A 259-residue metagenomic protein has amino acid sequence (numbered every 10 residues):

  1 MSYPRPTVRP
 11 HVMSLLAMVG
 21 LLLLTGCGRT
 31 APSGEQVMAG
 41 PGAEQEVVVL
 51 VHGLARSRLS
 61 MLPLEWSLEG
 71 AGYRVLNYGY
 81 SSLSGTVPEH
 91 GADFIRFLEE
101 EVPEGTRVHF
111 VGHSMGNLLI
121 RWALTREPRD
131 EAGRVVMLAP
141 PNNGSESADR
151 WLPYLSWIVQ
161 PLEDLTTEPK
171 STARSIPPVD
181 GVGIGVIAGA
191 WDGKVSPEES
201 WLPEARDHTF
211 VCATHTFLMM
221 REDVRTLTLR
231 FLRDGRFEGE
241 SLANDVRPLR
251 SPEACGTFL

Functional and structural regions predicted by a protein language model:
S2, T7-R9, L118, S196 (+1 more regions): Poly-acidic low-complexity segments
S2-L50, A55-Y78, G91-A92, L98-E104 (+4 more regions): Flexible, membrane-associating and regulatory peripheral segments of lipid-active enzymes
T7, T25, T30, T86 (+8 more regions): Residue-identity detector for threonine
A43-E44, V48-L59, P63, S67-S81 (+3 more regions): Serine-dependent carboxylesterase/thioesterase catalytic core of lipase-like alpha/beta-hydrolase/SGNH enzymes
P177-L259: C-terminal catalytic-base region of ester-bond hydrolases, centering on the histidine of the charge-relay
